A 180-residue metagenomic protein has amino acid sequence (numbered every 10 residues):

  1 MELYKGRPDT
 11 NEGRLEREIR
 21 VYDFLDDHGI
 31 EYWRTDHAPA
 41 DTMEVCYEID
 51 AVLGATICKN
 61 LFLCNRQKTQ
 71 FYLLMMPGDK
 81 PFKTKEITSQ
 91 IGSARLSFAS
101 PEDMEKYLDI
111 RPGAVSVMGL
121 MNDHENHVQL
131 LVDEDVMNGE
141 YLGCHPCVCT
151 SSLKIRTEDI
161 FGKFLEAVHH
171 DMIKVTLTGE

Functional and structural regions predicted by a protein language model:
M1-E180: Extended, low-hydrophobicity, polar/charged segments
